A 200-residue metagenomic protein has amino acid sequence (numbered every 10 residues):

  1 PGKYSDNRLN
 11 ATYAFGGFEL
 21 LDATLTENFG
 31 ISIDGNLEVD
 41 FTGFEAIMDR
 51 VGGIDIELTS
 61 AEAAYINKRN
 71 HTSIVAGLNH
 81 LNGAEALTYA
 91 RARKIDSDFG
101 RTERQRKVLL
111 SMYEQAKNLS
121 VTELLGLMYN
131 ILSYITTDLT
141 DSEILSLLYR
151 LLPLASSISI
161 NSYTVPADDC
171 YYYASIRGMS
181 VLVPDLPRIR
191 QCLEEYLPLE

Functional and structural regions predicted by a protein language model:
P1-E200: Non-catalytic, solvent-exposed segments at the cell envelope interface
